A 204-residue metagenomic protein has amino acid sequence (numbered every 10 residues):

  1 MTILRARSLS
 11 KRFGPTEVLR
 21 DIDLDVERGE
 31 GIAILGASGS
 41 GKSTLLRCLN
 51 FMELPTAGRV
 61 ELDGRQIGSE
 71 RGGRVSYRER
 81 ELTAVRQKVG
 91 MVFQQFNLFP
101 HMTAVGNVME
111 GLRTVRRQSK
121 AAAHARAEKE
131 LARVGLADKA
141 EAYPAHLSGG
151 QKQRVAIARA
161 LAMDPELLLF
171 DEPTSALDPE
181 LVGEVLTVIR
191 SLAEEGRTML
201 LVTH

Functional and structural regions predicted by a protein language model:
N50: Helix-to-loop junction immediately C-terminal to a conserved catalytic motif
M102-E110: Short coil-to-helix segment of the ABC ATPase nucleotide-binding domain corresponding to the Q-loop/switch region
Y143-L147, Q151: Conserved ABC ATPase signature
D164: Conserved catalytic motifs of ABC-family nucleotide-binding domains
L168-D171: Catalytic Walker B motif of ABC-type/P-loop ATPase nucleotide-binding domains
P179-L181: Helix N-cap at the start of a conserved alpha-helix in ABC-type nucleotide-binding domains
